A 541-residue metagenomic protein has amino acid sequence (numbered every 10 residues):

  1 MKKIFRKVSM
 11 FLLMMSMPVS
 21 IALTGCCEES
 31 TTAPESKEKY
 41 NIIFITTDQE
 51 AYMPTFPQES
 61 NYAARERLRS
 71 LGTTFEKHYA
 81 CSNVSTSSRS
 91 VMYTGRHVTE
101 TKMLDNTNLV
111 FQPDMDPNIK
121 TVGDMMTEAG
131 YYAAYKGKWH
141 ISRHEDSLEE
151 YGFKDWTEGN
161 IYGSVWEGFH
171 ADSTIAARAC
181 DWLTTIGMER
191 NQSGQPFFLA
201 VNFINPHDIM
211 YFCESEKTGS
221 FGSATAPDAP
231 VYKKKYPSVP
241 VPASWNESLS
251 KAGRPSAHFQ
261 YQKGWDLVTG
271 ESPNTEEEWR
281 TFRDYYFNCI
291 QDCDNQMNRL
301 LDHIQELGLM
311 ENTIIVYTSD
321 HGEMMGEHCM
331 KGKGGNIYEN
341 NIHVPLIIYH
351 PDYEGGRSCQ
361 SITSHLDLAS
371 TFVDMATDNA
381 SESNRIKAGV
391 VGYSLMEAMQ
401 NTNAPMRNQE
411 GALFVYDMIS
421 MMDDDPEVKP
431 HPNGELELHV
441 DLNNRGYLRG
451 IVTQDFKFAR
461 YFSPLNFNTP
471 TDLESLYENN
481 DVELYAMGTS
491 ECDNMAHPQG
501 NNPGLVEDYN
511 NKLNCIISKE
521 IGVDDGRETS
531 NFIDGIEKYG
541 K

Functional and structural regions predicted by a protein language model:
K2-L12: Bacterial N-terminal signal peptides that target proteins for export
L23-G25: C-terminal motif of bacterial Sec signal peptides marking the signal peptidase cleavage site
T32-E76, S82, A496-N501: Active-site-proximal N-terminal segment of extracellular/periplasmic enzymes that hydrolyze or transfer
K37, Y52-M53, Q58, E189-N191 (+4 more regions): Active-site-proximal cap/lid insertion segments
P54-N61, G72-R96, Y135-E145, N202-H207 (+3 more regions): Short, solvent-exposed turn/loop segments enriched in Gly/Ser/Thr/Pro and often Arg
V91-L199, I204-T225: Catalytic-site neighborhoods of secreted/periplasmic enzymes that process anionic sulfate/phosphate groups
Y93, E100, T157-G159, N298-D302 (+3 more regions): Substrate-binding rim/cap in mid-to-C-terminal beta-strand-loop elements of soluble/periplasmic
I141, K217, E339-N340, Y416-Q499: C-terminal, low-complexity/hydrophilic appendages and adjacent surface loops of extracellular/periplasmic anionic
